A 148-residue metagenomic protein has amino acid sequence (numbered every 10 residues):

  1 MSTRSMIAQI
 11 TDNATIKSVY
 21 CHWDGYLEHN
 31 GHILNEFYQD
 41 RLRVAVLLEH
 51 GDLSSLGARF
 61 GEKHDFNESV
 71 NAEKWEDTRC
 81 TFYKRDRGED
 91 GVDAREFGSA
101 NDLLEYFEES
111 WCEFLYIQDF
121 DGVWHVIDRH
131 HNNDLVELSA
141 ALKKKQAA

Functional and structural regions predicted by a protein language model:
M1-N30: Short, extreme N-terminal segment that most often corresponds to the first beta-strand
H29-F37: An exposed acidic His-Trp-rich patch
E36-A148: Low-complexity intrinsically disordered segments
